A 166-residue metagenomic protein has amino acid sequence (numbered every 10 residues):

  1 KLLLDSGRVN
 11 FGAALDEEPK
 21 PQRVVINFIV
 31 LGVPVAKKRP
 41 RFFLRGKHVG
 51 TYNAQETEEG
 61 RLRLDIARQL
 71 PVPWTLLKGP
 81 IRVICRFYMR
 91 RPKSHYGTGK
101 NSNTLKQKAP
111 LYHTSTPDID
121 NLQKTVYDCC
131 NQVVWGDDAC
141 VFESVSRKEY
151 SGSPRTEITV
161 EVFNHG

Functional and structural regions predicted by a protein language model:
K1-G166: Acidic, proline/glycine-enriched N-terminal capping motif
